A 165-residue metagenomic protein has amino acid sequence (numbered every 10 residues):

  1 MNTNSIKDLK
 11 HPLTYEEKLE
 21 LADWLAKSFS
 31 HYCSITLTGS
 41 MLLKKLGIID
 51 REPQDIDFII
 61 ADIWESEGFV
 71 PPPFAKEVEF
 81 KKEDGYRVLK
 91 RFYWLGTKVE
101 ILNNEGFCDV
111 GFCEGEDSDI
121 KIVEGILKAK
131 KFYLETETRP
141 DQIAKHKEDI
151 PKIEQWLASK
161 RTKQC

Functional and structural regions predicted by a protein language model:
M1-C165: Compositionally biased terminal segments of proteins
